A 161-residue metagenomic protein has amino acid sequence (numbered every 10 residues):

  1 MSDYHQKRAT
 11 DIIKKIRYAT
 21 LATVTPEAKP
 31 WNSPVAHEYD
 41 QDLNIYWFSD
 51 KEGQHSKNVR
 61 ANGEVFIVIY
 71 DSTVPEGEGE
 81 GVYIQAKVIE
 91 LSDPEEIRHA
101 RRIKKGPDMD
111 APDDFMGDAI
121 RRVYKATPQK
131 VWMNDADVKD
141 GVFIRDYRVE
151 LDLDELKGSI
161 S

Functional and structural regions predicted by a protein language model:
M1-A19, L151-S161: Extreme N-terminal tail/first-helix region
H5-K7, N32-P34, E52-Q54, A111: A generic local structural motif
A9, H55-N58, E96-A100: Amphipathic alpha-helical interface surfaces
I16-K51, V59, V65-D71, G79-I84: Short beta-strand segments
T23-T25, Y70-P75, D110-G117: A short, aromatic/hydrophobic, helix- or strand-capping loop or linear motif that either lines the entrance/gate
D50-Q54, K104-K105: Short, solvent-exposed aromatic-acidic interface loops
G53-H55, V74, K139-G141: Short, surface-exposed beta-strand-loop junctions and turns on beta-sheet-rich folds
E80-S161: Charged, gly/pro-rich active-site loop segments
